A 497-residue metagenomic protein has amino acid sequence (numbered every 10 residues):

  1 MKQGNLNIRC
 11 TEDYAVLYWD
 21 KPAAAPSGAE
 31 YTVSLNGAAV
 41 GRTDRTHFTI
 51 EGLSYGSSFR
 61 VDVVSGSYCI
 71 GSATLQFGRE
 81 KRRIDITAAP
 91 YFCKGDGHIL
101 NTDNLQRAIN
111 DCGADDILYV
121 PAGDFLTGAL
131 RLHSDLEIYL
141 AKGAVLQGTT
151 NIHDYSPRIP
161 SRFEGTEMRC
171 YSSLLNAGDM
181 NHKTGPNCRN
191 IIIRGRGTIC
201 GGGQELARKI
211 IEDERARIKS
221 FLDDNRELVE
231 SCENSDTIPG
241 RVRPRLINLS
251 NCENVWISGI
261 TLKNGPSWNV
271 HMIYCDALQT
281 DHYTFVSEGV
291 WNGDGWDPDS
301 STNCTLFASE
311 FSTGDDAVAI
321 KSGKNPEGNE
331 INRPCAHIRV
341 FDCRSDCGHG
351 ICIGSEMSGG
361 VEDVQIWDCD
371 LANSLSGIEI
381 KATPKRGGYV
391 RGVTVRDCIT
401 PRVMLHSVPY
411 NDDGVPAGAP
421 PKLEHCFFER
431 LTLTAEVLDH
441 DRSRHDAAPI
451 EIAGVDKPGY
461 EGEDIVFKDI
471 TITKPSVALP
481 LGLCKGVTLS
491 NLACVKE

Functional and structural regions predicted by a protein language model:
M1-E497: Extracellular/periplasmic carbohydrate-active domains that bind, remodel, or depolymerize complex polysaccharides
